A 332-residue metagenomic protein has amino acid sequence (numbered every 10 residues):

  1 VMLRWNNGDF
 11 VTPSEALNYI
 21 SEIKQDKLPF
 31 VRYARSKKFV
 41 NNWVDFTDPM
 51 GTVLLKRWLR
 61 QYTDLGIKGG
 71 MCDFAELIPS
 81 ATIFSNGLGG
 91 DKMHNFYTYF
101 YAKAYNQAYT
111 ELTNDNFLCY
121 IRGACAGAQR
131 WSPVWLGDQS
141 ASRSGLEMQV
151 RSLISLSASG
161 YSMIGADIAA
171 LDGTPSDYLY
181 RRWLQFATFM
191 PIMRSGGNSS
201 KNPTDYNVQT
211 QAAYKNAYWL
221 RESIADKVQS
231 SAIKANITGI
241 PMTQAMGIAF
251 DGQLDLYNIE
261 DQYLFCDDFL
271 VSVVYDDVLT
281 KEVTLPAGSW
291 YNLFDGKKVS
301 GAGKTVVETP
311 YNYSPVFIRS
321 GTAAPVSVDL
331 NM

Functional and structural regions predicted by a protein language model:
V1-S320: Catalytic-domain carbohydrate-binding cleft regions of carbohydrate-active enzymes
G321-M332: Accessory, solvent-exposed terminal regions and/or long lumenal/extracellular loops of proteins
